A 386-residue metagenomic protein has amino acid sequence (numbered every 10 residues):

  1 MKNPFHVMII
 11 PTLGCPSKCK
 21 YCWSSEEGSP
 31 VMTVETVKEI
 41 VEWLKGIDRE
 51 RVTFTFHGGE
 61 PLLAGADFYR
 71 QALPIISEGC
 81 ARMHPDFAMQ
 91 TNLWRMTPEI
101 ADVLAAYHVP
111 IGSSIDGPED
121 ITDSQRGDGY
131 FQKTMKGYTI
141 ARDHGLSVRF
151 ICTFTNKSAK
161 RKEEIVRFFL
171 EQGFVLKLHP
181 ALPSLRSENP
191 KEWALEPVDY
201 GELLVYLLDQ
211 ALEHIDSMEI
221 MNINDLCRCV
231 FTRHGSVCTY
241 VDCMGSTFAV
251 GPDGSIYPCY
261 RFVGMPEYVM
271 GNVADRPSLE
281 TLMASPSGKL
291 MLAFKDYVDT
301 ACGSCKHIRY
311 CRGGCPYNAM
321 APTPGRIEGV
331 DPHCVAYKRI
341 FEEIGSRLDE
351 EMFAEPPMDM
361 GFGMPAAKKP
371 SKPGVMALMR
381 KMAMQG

Functional and structural regions predicted by a protein language model:
K2-E35: Canonical Radical SAM [4Fe-4S] cluster-binding loop centered on the CxxxCxxC motif and its immediate flanking residues
I10, D128-M135, T139-M244, A249 (+2 more regions): Radical SAM enzyme [4Fe-4S]-AdoMet core and its adjacent flexible, acidic and glycine-rich loops/tails across
P11-C15, E60, T91-R95, G117 (+3 more regions): Short, flexible loop/turn elements at secondary-structure junctions
P11-K18, E60-L63, C302-S304, I308-R309: Cysteine-centered iron-sulfur cluster-binding motifs in ferredoxin-type domains/subunits of redox enzymes
V41-T55, A64-L185, E192-L195: Radical SAM/AdoMet-radical enzyme domain recognition
V263-G386: Flexible mid-to-C-terminal extensions adjoining Fe-S/redox cofactors in radical SAM and related proteins
